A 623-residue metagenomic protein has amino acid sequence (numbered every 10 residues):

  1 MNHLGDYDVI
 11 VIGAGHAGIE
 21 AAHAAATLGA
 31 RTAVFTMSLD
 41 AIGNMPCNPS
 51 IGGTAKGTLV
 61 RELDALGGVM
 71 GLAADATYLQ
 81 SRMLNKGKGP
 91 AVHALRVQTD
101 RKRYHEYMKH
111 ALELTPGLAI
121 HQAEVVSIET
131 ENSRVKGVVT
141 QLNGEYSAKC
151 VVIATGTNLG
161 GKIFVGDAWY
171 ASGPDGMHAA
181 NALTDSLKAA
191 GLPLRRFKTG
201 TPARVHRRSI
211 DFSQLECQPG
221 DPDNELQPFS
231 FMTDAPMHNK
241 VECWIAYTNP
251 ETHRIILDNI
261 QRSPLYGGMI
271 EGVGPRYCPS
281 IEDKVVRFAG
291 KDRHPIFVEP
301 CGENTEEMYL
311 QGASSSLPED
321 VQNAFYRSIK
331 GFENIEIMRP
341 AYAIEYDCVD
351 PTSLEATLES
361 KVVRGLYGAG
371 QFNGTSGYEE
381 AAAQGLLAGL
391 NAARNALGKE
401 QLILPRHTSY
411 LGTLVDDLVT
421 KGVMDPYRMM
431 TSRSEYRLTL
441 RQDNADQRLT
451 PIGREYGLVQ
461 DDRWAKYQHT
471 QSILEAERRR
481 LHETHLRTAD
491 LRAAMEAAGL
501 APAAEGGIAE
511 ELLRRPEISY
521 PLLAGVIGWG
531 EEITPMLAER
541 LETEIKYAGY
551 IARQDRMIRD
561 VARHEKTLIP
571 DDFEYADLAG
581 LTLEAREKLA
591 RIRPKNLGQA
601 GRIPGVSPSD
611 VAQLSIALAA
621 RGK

Functional and structural regions predicted by a protein language model:
H3-A17: Beta1/beta-strand and adjacent pyrophosphate-binding region of the FAD-binding site in flavoprotein oxidoreductases
G5, Q141-C150: Core beta-strand elements of the Rossmann-like FAD/NAD(P) dinucleotide-binding domain in flavoenzyme oxidoreductases
H23-S127, L142, A154-A171, H178 (+3 more regions): Conserved N-terminal/central alpha/beta ligand/cofactor-binding core
S38-D40, K56, M83, T184-N323 (+3 more regions): An anion/pyrophosphate-binding glycine-rich loop and adjacent beta-alpha core in soluble alpha-beta enzymes
E129-G144: Conserved beta-strand-loop-beta-strand element in the redox core of flavoprotein oxidoreductases
Y309-T375, I403-D416, T534-K588, R593: A glycine-rich dinucleotide-binding beta-alpha-beta segment and adjacent secondary-structure elements that constitute
A381-L402: Internal hydrophobic alpha-helix adjacent to the cofactor/substrate pocket in enzyme cavities
R433, T439, A445, T450-A612 (+1 more regions): Extended, charge-enriched "interface" segments that sit outside catalytic cores
